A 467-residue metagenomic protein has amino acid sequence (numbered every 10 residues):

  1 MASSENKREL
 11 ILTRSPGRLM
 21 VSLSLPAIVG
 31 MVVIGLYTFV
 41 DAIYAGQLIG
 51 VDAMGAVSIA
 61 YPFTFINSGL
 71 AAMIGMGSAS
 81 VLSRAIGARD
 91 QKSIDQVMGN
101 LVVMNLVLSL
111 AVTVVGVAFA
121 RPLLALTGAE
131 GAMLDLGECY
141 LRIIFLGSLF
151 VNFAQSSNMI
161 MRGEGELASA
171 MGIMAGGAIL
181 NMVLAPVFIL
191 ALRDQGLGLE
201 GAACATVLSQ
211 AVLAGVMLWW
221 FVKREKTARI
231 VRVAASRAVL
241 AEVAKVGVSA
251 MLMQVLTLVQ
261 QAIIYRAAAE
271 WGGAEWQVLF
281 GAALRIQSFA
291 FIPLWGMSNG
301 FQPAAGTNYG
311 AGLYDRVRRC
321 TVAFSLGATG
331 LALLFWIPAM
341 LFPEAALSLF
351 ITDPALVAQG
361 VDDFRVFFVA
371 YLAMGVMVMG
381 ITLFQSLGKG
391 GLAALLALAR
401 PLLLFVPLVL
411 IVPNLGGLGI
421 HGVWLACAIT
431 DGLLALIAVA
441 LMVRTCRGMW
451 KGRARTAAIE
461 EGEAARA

Functional and structural regions predicted by a protein language model:
M1-S24, L82-L149, L180-V183, V187-V248 (+2 more regions): Short alpha-helical transmembrane segments in multi-pass integral membrane proteins
I11-I49, P62-G77, V81, L106-T113 (+5 more regions): N-terminal transmembrane alpha-helices
S22-D41, I143, G177, S209-L213 (+4 more regions): Transmembrane helical elements of multi-pass membrane transporters/channels
L36-M54, L124-G131, V187-L197, V255-R285 (+4 more regions): Helix-terminus/linker motif at the lipid-water interface of multi-pass membrane proteins
F39-A42, V114, P122, S156-I160 (+7 more regions): Alpha-helical transmembrane segments of multipass membrane proteins
A45-F65, G131-L136, L199-C204, V239-V246 (+4 more regions): Interfacial/gating helices of multi-pass transporter permease domains
M54-V114, V151-A170, L279-I337, L341-P343 (+2 more regions): Small-residue-rich hydrophobic transmembrane alpha-helices
G75, I144-R162, A170-A178, A202-M217 (+4 more regions): Short runs within selected transmembrane alpha-helices of multi-pass transporters and secretion channels
